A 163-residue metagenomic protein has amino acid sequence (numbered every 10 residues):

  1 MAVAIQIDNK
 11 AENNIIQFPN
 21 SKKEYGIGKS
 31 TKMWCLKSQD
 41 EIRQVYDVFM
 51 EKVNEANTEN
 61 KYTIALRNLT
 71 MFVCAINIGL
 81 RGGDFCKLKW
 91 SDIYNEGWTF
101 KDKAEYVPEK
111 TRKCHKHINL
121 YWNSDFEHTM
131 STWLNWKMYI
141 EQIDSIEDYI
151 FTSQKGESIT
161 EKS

Functional and structural regions predicted by a protein language model:
M1-P19: Short hydrophobic short-linear motifs embedded in intrinsically disordered terminal tails or helical linkers
Q17-M50, C114-S124, I143-S145: DNA breakage-rejoining catalytic core of tyrosine-based enzymes
Q39-I78, G82: Basic, Lys/Arg- and aromatic-enriched nucleic-acid-binding interface segment
E51-Y62, Y94-W98, M138-I143: Alpha-helix termini
N60-T70, F100-K103, K116, S145-Y149: Glycine-rich, flexible loop segments associated with nucleotide phosphate handling
R67, R81, I118, S131 (+1 more regions): Short, cationic motifs built from Arg/Lys/His that form the positively charged side of catalytic pockets
K87-F126: Conserved tyrosine-mediated DNA breakage-rejoining catalytic core shared by Y-recombinases
K110-S131, I146-S163: C-terminal catalytic core of Y-nucleophile DNA break-rejoin enzymes
